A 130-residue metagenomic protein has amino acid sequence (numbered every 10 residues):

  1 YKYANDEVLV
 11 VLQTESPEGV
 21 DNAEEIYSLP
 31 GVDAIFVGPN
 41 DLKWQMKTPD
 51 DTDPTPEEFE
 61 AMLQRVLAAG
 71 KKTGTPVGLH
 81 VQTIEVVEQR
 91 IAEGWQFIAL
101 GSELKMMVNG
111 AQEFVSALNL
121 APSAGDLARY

Functional and structural regions predicted by a protein language model:
Y1-Y130: Expand to "…catalyze enediolate/carbanion chemistry for C-C bond making/breaking, isomerization, decarboxylation
